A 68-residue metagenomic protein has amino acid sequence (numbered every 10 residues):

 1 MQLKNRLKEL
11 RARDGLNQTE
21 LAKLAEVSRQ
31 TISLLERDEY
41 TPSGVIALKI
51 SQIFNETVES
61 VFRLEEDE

Functional and structural regions predicted by a protein language model:
N5-K23: Short basic helix-loop element that most often maps to the first helix and adjoining turn of HTH DNA-binding modules
L10, L24, L35, L64: Residues in the recognition helix of alpha-helical DNA-binding motifs
Q18, R29, A47: Helix-turn-helix DNA-binding elements, focusing on the entry/boundary residues of the two helices that contact DNA
V27-Y40: Recognition helix of helix-turn-helix/homeodomain-like DNA-binding domains that insert into the DNA major groove
V45-S60: DNA major-groove recognition helix of helix-turn-helix/homeodomain DNA-binding modules
S60-E68: Short amphipathic recognition helices of helix-turn-helix/homeodomain-type DNA-binding modules
